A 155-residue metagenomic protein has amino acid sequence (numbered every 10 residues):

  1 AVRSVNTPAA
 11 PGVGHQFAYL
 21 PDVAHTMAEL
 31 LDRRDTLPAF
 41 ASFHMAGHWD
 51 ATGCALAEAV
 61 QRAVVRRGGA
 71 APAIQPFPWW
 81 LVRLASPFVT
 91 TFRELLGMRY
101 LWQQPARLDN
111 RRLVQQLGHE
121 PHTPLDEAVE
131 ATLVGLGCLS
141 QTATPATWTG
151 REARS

Functional and structural regions predicted by a protein language model:
A1-A18, D22, T26-E29, P38: A conserved pocket-lining segment of Rossmann-fold NAD(P)-dependent short-chain dehydrogenase/reductase
P11-G14, H44, H48, L101 (+1 more regions): Conserved short-loop catalytic and cofactor-binding motifs
H15-P21, A51, L108, T123: Residue-level signal for the nucleotide or nucleotide-sugar donor/cofactor binding architecture
L20, S42, V82-E120: Conserved C-terminal active-site "lid" loop/helix of NAD(P)H-dependent oxidoreductases that clamps the redox cofactor
T26-L95, E130-L133, L139-S155: Mid/C-terminal beta-alpha module of Rossmann-like enzyme folds, strongest in SDR-family dehydrogenases/epimerases
W102-Q104, P124-V134: Short linear loop/turn motifs
